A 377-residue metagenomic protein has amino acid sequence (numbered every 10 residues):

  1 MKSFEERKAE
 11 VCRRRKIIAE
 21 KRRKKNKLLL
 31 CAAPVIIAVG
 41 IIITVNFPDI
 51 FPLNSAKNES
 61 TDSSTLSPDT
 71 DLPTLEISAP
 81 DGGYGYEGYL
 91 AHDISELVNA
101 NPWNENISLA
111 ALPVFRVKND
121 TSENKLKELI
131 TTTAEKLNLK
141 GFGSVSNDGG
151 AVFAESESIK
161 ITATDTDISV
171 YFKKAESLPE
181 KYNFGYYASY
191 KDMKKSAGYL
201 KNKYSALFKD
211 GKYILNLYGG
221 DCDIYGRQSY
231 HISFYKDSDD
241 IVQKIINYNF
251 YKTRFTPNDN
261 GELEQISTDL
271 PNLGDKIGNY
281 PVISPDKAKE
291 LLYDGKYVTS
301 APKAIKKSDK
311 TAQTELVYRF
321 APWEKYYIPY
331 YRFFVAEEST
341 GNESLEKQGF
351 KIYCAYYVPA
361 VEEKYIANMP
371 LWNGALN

Functional and structural regions predicted by a protein language model:
M1-K25: Disordered, charged N-terminal biogenesis/targeting segments of membrane/secreted proteins
K2, E6, T121, A188 (+1 more regions): Short coil/turn linker and secondary-structure boundary residues
F4-R7, L129, M193, S284 (+1 more regions): Alpha-helical structural motif
R23-V45: Internal signal-anchor transmembrane helix that establishes type II topology
I50-I246, F250, L270-I277, W372-L376: Preferential activation on post-signal-peptide N-terminal prodomains/segments of secreted or lumenal proteins
T162-K173, Q243-T268, S339-N377: A short, surface-exposed beta-strand/turn
K194-Y331, V335-S344: Segments that shape or occlude catalytic/ligand-binding pockets
